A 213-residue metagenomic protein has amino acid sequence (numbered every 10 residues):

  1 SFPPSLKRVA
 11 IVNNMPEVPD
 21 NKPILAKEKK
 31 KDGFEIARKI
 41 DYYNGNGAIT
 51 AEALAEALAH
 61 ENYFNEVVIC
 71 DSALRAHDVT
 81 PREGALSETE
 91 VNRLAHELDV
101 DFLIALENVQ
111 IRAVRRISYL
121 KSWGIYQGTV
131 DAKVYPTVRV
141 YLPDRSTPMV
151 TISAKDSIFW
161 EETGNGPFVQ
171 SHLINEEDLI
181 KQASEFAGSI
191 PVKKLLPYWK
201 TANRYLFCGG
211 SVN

Functional and structural regions predicted by a protein language model:
S1-L6, R139-N213: C-terminal/domain-edge helix-coil "capping" segments
F2-P19: Post-signal peptide N-terminal segment of mature Sec-exported envelope proteins
N14-E17, E107-R116, K155-I158: Generic short beta-strand segments
M15-V109, R145-V150: N-terminal segment of the mature soluble domain
I117-S122, N165-G166: Outer-membrane beta-barrel translocator domains and adjoining extracellular loop/strand segments of Gram-negative
I125-T129: Short, solvent-exposed beta-strand/turn "edge" segments of beta-rich domains on protein surfaces
V130-L142: A short beta-strand signature
